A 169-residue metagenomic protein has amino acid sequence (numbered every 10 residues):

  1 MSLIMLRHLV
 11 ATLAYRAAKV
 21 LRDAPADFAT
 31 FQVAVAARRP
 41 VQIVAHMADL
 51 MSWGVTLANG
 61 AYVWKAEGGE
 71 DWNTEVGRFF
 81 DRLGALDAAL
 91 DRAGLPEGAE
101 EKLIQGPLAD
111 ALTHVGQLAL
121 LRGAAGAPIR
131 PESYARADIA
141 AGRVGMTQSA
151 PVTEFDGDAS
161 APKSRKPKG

Functional and structural regions predicted by a protein language model:
S2-R7, E70-N73, L108: Active-site rim elements
L3, A14-L21, L86-A88, R92: Membrane-targeting and insertion segments and their boundary/processing signals
L3, V10, A14, V76-F79 (+2 more regions): A structural signal for well-ordered alpha-helical scaffolds and beta->alpha junctions
R7-L21, F28-A66, E97-G157, G169: Short, contiguous alpha-helical
T56-P96: Helix-adjacent hinge/juxtasegments
A161-S164: Non-globular disordered terminal and juxtamembrane segments underlying protein topogenesis/assembly
